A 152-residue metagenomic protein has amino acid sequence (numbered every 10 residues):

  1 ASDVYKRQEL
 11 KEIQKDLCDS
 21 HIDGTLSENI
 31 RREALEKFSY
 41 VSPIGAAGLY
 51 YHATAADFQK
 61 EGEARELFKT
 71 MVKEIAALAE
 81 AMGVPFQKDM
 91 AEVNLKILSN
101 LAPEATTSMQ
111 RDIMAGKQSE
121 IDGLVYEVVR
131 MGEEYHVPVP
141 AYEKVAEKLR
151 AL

Functional and structural regions predicted by a protein language model:
A1-Y5: Short, small-residue-biased leader/transition segments that mark boundaries at the very start of proteins
R7-S27: Rossmann-like flavin
Q8, C18-D19, E66-L152: NAD(P)-dependent Rossmann-like dehydrogenase/reductase catalytic/cofactor-binding core
L26, A55-K60, R111-D112: Short coil/turn segments at secondary-structure junctions
S27-N29, D89: Conserved beta-strand termini and adjacent loop/short-helix elements that scaffold enzyme active sites in alpha/beta
R31-Q59, E63-A76, A102-P103: Active-site-proximal catalytic alpha-helix in oxidoreductases
